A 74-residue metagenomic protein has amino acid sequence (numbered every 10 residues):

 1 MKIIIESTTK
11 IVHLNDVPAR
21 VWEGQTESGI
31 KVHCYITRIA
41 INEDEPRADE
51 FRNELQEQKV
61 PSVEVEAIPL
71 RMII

Functional and structural regions predicted by a protein language model:
M1-I74: N- and C-terminal low-complexity/disordered segments
